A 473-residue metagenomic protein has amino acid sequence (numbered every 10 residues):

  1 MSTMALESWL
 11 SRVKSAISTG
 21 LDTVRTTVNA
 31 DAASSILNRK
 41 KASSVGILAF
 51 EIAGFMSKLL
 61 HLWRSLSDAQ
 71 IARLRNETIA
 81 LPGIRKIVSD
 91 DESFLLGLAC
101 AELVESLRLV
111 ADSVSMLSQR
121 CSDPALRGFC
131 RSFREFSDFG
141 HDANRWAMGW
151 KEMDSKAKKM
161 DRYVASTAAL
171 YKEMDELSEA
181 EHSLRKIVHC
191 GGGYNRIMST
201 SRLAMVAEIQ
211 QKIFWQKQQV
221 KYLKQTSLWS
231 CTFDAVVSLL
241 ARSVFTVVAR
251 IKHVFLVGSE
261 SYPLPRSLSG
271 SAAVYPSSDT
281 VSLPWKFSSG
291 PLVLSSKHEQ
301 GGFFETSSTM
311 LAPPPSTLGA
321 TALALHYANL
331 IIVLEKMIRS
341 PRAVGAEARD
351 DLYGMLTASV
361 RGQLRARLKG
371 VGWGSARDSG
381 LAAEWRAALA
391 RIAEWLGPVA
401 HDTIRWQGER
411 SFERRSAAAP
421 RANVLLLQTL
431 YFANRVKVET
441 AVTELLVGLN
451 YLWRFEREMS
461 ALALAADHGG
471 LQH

Functional and structural regions predicted by a protein language model:
M1-A80: N-terminal alpha-helical scaffolding segments that mark the starts of alpha-solenoid/helical-repeat architectures
I36, W146-A165, G192, W215-K224 (+4 more regions): Short, charged/polar, low-complexity loop and linker segments that flank or interrupt alpha-helical bundles
R64-I71, Q119, L126, D138 (+18 more regions): Short amphipathic alpha-helices and their capping/turn residues within compact interaction modules
S65-A272, P276: Extended, amphipathic alpha-helical coiled-coil scaffold segments used for oligomerization/tethering in eukaryotic
R75-I79, G193-Y194, V257, S261 (+4 more regions): Short amphipathic alpha-helical segments embedded in low-complexity Lys/Glu-rich regions
D90-E152, K159, D279, L292-E299 (+5 more regions): Long acidic/polar interaction regions in large eukaryotic complex-forming proteins
V206, Q210-G354, G370: Acidic, serine/threonine- and proline-rich intrinsically disordered low-complexity regions
K224, V248, K252, L256-P315 (+2 more regions): Eukaryotic terminal intrinsically disordered regions
